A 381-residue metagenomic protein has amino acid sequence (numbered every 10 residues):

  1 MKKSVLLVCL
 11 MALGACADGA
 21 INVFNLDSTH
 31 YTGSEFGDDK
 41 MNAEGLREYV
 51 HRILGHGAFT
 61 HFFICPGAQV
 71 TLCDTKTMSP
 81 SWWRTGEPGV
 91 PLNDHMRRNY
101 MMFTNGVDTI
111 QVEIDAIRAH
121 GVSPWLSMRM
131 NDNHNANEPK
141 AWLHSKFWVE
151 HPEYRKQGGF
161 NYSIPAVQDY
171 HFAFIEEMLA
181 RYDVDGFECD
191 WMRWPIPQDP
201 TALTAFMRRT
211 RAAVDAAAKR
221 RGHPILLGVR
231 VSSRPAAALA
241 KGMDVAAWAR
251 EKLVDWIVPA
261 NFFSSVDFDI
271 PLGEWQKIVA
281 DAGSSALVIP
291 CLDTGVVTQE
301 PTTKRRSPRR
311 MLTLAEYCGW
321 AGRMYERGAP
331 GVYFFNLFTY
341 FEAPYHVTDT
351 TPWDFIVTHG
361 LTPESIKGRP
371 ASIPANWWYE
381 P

Functional and structural regions predicted by a protein language model:
C9-A17: Hydrophobic h-region of N-terminal signal peptides that target proteins for export in Gram-negative bacteria
A20-E44, T85, N93-D115, A119 (+2 more regions): Active-site-adjacent "subsite" loops/lids of carbohydrate-active enzymes
F24-Y31, P224-S232, V279-L314: Active-site clefts of carbohydrate-active enzymes
T32, D39-E44, G67-L72, F103 (+6 more regions): Acidic-and-aromatic substrate-binding clefts and catalytic sites of carbohydrate-active enzymes
G45-K76, R181-G186, L253-I257, A321-V332: Catalytic domains of carbohydrate-active enzymes, especially glycoside hydrolases
F59-T104, W256-P259, G273: Aromatic-lined carbohydrate-binding/catalytic grooves of carbohydrate-active enzymes
A166-V288, E316: Active-site neighborhood of glycoside hydrolase catalytic domains
I289, P330-P381: Aromatic- and carboxylate-lined catalytic core of secreted/periplasmic carbohydrate-active enzymes
